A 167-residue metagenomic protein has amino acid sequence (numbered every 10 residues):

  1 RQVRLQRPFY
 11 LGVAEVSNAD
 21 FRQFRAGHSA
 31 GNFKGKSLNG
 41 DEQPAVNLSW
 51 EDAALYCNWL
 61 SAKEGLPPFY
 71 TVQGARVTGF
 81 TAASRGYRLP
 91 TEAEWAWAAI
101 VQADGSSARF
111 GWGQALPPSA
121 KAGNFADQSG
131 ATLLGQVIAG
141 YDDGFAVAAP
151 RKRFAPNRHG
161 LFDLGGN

Functional and structural regions predicted by a protein language model:
R1-N32, D41-S61, A93, A98 (+1 more regions): A short glycine-rich, aromatic-capped structural motif
Q2-R4, K36-S37, D143-G144: Short, flexible turn/loop "capping" segments at secondary-structure junctions
H28, G35-K36, T78: Short alpha-helical interface elements
N39, L48-N167: Functional-site microenvironments in short loops/helix caps that host divalent-cation chemistry
